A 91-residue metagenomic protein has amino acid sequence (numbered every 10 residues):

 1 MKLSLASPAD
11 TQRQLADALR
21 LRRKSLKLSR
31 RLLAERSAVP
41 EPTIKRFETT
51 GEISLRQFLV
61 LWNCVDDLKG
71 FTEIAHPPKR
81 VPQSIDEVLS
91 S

Functional and structural regions predicted by a protein language model:
M1-K24, I74: A short, Lys/Arg-rich alpha-helix, primarily the initiator
D17, K27-L28, R56: Residue-level signal for the short linker/turn that defines the boundary of a DNA-recognition helix
K27-K45: Short alpha-helical DNA-recognition segment
T50-N63: Short, basic-rich loop-to-helix N-cap that marks the start of a DNA-contacting helix
T72-S91: Short, charged recognition helix plus adjacent turn of helix-turn-helix-like nucleic-acid-binding domains
